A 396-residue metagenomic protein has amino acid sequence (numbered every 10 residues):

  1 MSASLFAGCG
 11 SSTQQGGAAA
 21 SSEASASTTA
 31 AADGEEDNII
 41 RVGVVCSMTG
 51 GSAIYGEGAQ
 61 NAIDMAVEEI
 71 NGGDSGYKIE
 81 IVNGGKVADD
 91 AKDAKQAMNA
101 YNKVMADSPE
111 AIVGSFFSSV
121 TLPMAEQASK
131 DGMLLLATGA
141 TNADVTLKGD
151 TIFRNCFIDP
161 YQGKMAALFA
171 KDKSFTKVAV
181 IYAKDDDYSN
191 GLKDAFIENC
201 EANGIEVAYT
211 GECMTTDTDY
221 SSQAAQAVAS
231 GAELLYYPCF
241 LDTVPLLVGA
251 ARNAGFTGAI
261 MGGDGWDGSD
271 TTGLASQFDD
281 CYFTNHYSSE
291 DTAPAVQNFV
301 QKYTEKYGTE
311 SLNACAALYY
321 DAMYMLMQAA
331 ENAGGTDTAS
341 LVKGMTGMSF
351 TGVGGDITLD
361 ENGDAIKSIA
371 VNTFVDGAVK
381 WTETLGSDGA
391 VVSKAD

Functional and structural regions predicted by a protein language model:
M1-R41, G72-G76, A106, D388-D396: Short, low-complexity disordered leader/linker segments with a strong preference for bacterial N-terminal type II
G34-E36, G43-A62, I70, G84-A94 (+4 more regions): Extracytoplasmic "Venus flytrap"
M48, I152-T215, L234: An alpha-beta-alpha
Y55-A59, G72-D144, N155, C213-Y220 (+2 more regions): Beta-alpha junction/loop-to-helix N-cap segments that form part of ligand/metal-binding clefts
A97, N155-V178, N190-L192, T218-S221 (+4 more regions): Hydrophobic alpha-helical segments within soluble ligand-binding/sensing domains
D194-T284: Extracellular/periplasmic bilobed ligand-binding domains
A251-Y320, L385: Extracellular/periplasmic periplasmic-binding protein-like sensory domains
E305-A316, M327-W381: Segments of small-molecule ligand-sensing domains
